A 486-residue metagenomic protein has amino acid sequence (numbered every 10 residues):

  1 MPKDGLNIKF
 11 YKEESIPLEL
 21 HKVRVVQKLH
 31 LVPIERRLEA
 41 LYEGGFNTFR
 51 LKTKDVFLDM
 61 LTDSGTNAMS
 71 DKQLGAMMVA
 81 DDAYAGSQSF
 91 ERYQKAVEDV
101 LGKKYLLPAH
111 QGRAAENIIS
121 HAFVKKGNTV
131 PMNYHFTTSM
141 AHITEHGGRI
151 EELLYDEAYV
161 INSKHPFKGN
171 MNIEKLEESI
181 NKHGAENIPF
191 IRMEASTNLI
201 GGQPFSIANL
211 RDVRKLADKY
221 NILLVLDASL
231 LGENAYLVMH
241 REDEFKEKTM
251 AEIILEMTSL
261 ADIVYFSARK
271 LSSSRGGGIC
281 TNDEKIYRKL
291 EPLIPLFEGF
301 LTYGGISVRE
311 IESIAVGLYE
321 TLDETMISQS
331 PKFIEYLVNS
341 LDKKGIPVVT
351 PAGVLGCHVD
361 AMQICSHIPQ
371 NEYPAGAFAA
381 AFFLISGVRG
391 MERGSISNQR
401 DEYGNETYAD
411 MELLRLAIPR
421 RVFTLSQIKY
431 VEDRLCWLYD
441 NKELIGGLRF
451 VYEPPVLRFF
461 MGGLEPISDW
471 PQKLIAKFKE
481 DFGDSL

Functional and structural regions predicted by a protein language model:
P2, I385, S397-L486: PLP-dependent enzyme catalytic core of the Aspartate aminotransferase-like
P2-F46, R50-T53, D59-A68, Q73 (+3 more regions): Conserved PLP-enzyme active-site core in the AAT-like
G148-E152, I286-K289, R309, L384-M411: Flexible glycine/proline-rich, aromatic-decorated loop/lid segments
F205, H358-Y373, E402-Y408, R458-E465: Short glycine/threonine-rich loop-to-helix capping motif typified by GTGT followed within a few residues by an Asp-Pro
K248, G299-T302, V316-G317, A361 (+3 more regions): PLP-dependent class I/II
R269-L271, P374-A381, I385: Phosphate/diphosphate-binding loops
R288, S366-P374, R421-Y430: Short, conserved charged micro-motifs
F333-E335, V349-A361: Conserved glycine-rich beta-strand-loop-beta hairpin in the small C-terminal domain of fold type I
